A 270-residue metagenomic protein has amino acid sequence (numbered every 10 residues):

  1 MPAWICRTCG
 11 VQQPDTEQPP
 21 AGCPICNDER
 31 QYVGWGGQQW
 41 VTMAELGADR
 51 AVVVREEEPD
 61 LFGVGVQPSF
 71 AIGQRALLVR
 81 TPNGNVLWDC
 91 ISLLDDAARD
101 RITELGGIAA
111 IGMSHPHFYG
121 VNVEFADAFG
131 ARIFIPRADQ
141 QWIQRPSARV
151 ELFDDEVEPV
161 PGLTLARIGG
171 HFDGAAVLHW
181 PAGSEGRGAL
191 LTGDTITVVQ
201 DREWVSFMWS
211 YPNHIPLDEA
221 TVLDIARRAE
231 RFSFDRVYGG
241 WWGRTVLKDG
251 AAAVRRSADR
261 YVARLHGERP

Functional and structural regions predicted by a protein language model:
P2-A21, D28-Y32, G84-L94, A131 (+2 more regions): Metallo-beta-lactamase
P2-S69: N-terminal juxtadomain amphipathic helix that follows a signal peptide/anchor or precedes a small N-terminal auxiliary
E45-P59, V123-G174, I215-E230: Metallo-beta-lactamase
R55-E56, L78-R80, G169, H179: Well-ordered beta-strand positions
L61, Q74-A76, D173-V177: Short hydrophobic/aromatic beta-strand or adjacent loop that forms the aromatic wall/cage of a ligand/substrate-binding
G63-A110, P146-R149: Pre-active-site segment of Zn-dependent metallo-hydrolases
D95-I135: Active-site metal-binding motif and surrounding structural segment of the metallo-beta-lactamase
P116, A138, W242: Short, ordered loop/turn segments at secondary-structure junctions
